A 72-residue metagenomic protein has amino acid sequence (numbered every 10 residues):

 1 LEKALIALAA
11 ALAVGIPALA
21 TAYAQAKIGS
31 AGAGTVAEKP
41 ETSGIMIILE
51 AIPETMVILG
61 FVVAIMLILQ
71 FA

Functional and structural regions predicted by a protein language model:
L1-A72: Hydrophobic, small-residue-rich transmembrane alpha-helices and their short perimembrane loops in multi-pass membrane
